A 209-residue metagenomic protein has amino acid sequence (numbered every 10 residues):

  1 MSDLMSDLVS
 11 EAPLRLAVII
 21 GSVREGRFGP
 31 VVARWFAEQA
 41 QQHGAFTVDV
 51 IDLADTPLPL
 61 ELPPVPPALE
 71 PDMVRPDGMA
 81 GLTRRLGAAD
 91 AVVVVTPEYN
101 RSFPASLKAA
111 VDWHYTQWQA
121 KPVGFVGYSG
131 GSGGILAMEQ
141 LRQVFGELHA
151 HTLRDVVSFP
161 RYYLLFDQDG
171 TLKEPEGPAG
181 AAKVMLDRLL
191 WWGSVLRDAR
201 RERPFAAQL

Functional and structural regions predicted by a protein language model:
M1-A109, L172-K183, D187-L190, L196-L209: N-terminal beta1-alpha1-beta2 submodule of the flavodoxin-like/Rossmannoid cofactor-binding fold
A12-V18, P122, P160-D169: A short small-residue
R34-W35, V111, Q140-Q143: Short, solvent-exposed amphipathic alpha-helical segments in soluble enzyme and RNA/protein-processing domains
A40-A45, T116-Q117, H149-A150: Short helix-capping segments at alpha-helix termini
D49-L62, L148-D169: Mobile beta-alpha loop/short-helix "lid" or hinge segments that flank ligand
P66, D112-Y115, G146-A150, S194: A generic structural signal for secondary-structure junctions that act as hinges or helix/strand caps at the edges
L107-Q119: A short, gly/pro- and small-residue-rich
Q119-Y163, E176-A181: Short, glycine-/small-residue-rich phosphate/pyrophosphate-handling segment
